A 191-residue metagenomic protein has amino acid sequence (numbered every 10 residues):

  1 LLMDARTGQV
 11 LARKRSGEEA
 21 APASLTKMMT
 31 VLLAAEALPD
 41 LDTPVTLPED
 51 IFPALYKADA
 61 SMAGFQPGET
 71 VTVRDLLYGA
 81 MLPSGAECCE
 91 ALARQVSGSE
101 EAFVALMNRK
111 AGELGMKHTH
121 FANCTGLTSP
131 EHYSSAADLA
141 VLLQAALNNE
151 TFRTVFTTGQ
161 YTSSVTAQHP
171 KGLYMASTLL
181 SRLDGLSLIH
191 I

Functional and structural regions predicted by a protein language model:
L1-A137, Q144-E150: Active-site-adjacent loops and short helices of periplasmic peptidoglycan-processing enzymes
V45, T154, L186-S187: Active-site phosphate-binding and catalytic loops of NTP-dependent enzymes
I51-P53, A86, T162, L180 (+1 more regions): Active-site/binding-pocket entry motifs
N148-L183: Conserved active-site loop region of the serine DD-peptidase/beta-lactamase
I189-I191: Conserved small/polar residues in nucleotide/adenosyl-binding loops
